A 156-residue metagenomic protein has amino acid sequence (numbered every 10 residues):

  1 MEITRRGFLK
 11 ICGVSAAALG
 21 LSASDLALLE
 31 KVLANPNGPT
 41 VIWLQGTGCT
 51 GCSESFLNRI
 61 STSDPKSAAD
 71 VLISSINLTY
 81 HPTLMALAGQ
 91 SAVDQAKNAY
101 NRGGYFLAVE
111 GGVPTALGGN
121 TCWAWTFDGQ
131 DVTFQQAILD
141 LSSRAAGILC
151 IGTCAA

Functional and structural regions predicted by a protein language model:
M1-I3, E30-K31: N-terminal secretory signal peptides
G7-L29: N-terminal export signals
S22-G46: C-terminal segment of N-terminal export signals and the immediately downstream linker at the start of the mature
G38, T47, G51, I73-A99 (+2 more regions): Metallocofactor- and cofactor-centric catalytic cores in central/energy metabolism, strongly enriched
L44, A108-G111, I151-T153: Short His-Asn-centered micro-motif
N58-S75: Short catalytic helix/loop segments, enriched in acidic residues and glycine and frequently bearing histidine
Q130-A145: Catalytic-core regions built around general acid/base machinery
A146-A156: Catalytic cores of nucleophile-dependent amide-cleaving enzymes
